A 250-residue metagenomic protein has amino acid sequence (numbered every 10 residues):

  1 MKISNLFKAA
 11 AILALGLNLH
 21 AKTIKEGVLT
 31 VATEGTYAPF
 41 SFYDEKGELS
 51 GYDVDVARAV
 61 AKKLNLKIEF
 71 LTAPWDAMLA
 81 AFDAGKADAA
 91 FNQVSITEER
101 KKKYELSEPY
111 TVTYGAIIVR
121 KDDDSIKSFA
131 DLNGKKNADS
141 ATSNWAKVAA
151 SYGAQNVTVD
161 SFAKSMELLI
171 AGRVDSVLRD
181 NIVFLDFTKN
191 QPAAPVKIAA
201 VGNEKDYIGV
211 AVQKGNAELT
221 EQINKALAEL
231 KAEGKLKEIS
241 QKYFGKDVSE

Functional and structural regions predicted by a protein language model:
T23-Q93: Extracytoplasmic small-molecule ligand-binding "clamshell" domains of the periplasmic binding protein/Venus flytrap
T33-Y37, L71-D76, G85, A89-T97 (+4 more regions): Beta->alpha turn/N-cap motifs
S41-D44, A57-L66, F129, N133 (+4 more regions): Ligand-binding cleft/hinge of the Venus flytrap
V54, F70-A80, D124, T142 (+2 more regions): Short helix-initiation/N-cap motifs at beta->coil->alpha
D55-K63, D123, A130, K136 (+2 more regions): Extended ligand-binding regions for polar small-molecule ligands
L66, F70, V94-S95, E108-Y152: A conserved helix-loop-strand patch within extracytoplasmic ligand-binding domains of the periplasmic binding
A80, N92-K102, S151, D175-E204: A ligand-binding cleft/hinge motif common to bilobed small-molecule-binding domains
V112-V119, L185-A228, K246-E250: Periplasmic-binding protein-like
